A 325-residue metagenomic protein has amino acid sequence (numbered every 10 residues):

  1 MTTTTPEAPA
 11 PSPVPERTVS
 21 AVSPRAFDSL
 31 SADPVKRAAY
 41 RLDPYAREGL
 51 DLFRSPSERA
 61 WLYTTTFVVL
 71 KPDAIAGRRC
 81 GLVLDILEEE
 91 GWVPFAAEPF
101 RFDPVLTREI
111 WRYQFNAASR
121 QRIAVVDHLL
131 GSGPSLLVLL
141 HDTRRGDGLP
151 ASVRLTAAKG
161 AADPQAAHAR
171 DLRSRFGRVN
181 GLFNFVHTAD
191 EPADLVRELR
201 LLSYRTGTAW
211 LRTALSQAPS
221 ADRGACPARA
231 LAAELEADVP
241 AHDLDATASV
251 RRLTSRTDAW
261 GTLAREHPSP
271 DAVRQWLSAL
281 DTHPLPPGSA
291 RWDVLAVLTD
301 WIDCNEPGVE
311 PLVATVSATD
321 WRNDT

Functional and structural regions predicted by a protein language model:
T2-L70, A74-T325: Catalytic core of tubulin tyrosine ligase-like
